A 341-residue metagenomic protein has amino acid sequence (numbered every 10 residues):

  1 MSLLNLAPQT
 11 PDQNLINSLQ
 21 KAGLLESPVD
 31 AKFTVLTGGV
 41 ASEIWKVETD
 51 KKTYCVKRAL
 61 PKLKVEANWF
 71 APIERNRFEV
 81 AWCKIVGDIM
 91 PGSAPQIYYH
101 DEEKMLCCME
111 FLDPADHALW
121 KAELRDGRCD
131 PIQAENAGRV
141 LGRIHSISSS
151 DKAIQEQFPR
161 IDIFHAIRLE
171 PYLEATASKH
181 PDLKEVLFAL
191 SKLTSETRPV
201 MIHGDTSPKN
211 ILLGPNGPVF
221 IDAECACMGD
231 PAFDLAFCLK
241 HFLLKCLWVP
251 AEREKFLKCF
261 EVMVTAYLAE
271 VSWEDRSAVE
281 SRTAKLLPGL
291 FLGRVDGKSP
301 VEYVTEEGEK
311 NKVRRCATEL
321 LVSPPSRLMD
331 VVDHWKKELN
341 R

Functional and structural regions predicted by a protein language model:
M1-F33: Juxta-kinase regulatory segment immediately upstream of eukaryotic protein kinase catalytic domains
S2-N14, E110, R143-L193: Active-site catalytic-loop/activation-segment of kinase and kinase-like phosphoryl-transfer enzymes
L3, A251-E254, L290-R341: ATP/Mg2+ or Mg2+-diphosphate-binding catalytic cores that bind nucleotide phosphates or diphosphates via glycine-rich
L24-A31, E79, K184-E196: Short Pro/Gly-enriched beta-strand edge/turn motifs at strand-loop
T34-D50, Y54-V56, A189-F233: Active-site acidic catalytic loop and adjacent metal/ATP-binding pocket of ATP-dependent phosphoryl transfer enzymes
L36, A41-A153: ATP-binding pocket architecture of kinase catalytic cores
A81, A232-W273, L287-T305: Active-site activation/catalytic loop segments of kinase-like enzymes and analogous catalytic loops in related
E270-R282: Acidic, serine/threonine- and proline-rich low-complexity regulatory regions
